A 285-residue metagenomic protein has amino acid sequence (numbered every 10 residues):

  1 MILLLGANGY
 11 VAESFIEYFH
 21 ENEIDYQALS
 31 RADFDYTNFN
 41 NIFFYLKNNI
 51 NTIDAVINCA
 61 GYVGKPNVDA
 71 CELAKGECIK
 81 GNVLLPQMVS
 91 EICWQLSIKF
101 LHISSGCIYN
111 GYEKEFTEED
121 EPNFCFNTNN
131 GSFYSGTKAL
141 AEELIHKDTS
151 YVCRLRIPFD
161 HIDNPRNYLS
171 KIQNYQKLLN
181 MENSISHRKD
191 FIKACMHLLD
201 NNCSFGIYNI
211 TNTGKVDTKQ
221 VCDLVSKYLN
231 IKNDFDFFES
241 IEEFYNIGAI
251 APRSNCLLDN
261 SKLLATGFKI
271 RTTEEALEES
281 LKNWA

Functional and structural regions predicted by a protein language model:
M1-N22: N-terminal Rossmann NAD(P)H-binding glycine-rich loop of SDR-like oxidoreductase domains
Q27-N41: Rossmann-fold cofactor-recognition segment
F39-G81: NAD(P)H-binding glycine-rich loop region in Rossmannoid oxidoreductase-like domains and their noncatalytic homologs
A70-L101: NAD(P)-cofactor binding segment of oxidoreductase domains
L73-K80, L84-L85, I108-C153, D160: Catalytic helix-loop patch of NAD(P)-dependent Rossmann-fold dehydrogenases
E143-K193, H197: NAD(P)-dependent short-chain dehydrogenase/reductase
N201-G248: Mid/C-terminal beta-alpha module of Rossmann-like enzyme folds, strongest in SDR-family dehydrogenases/epimerases
D217-D223, I241-W284: Conserved C-terminal active-site "lid" loop/helix of NAD(P)H-dependent oxidoreductases that clamps the redox cofactor
